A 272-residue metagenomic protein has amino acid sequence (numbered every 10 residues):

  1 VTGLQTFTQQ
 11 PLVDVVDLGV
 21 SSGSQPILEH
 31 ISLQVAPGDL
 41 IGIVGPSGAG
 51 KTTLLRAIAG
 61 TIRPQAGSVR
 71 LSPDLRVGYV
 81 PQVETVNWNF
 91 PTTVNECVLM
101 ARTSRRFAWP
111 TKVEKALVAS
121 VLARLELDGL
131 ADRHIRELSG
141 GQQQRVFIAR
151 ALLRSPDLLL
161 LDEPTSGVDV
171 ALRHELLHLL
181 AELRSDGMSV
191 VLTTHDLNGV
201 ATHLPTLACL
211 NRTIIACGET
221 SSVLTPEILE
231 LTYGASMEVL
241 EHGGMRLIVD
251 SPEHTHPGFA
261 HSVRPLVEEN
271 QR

Functional and structural regions predicted by a protein language model:
A59: Helix-to-loop junction immediately C-terminal to a conserved catalytic motif
L99, K112-L130: Conserved ABC ATPase "signature" region
H134-L138, Q142: Conserved ABC ATPase signature
L159-E163: Catalytic Walker B motif of ABC-type/P-loop ATPase nucleotide-binding domains
T194-H195: H-loop/switch region of ABC-family ATPase nucleotide-binding domains
P226, L231-R272: ABC ATPase nucleotide-binding domains
